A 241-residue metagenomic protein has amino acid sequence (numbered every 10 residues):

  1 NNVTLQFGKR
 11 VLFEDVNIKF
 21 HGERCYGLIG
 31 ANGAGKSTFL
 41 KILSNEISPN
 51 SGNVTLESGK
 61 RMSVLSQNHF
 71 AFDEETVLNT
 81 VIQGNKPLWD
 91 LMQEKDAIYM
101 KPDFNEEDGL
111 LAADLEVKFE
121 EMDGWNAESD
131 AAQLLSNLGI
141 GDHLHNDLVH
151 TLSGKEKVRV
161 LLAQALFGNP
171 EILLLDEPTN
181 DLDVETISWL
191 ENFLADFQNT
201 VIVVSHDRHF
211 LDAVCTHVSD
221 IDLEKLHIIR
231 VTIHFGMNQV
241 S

Functional and structural regions predicted by a protein language model:
N1-S241: ABC ATP-binding cassette signature C-motif
